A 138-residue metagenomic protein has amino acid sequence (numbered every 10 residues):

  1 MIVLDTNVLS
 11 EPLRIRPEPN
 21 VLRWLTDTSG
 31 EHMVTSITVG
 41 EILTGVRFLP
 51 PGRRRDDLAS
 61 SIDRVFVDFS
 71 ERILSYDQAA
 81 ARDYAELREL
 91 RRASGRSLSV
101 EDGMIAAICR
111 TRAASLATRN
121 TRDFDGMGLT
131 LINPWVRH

Functional and structural regions predicted by a protein language model:
M1-T38, R47-R64, H138: Short, well-structured N-terminal submotif of metal-dependent ribonuclease cores
D5-T6, V21, I42, Y84 (+2 more regions): Generic structural signal for small/hydrophobic residues in well-ordered secondary structure, especially within
N7, N20, R82, G103-M104 (+1 more regions): Active-site phosphate/pyrophosphate-handling residues
V8-L9, T38, A80, M104-I105 (+1 more regions): Alpha-helix capping/helix-boundary segments
L9-S10, G40-L43, D125, I132: Nucleotide phosphate-binding site architecture
T28, F69, M127-G128: Short, structured coil segments at secondary-structure junctions
T44-G52, D68-R119: Active-site neighborhoods of divalent-metal-dependent phosphate/nucleic-acid chemistry enzymes
A106-A107, T111-H138: Acidic, PIN/NYN-like endoribonuclease modules and their adjacent C-terminal/linker elements
